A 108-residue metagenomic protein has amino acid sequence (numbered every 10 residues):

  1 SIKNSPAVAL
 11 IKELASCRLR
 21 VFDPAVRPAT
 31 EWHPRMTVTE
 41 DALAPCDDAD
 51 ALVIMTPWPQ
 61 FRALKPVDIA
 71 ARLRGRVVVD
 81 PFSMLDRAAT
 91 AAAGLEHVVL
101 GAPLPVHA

Functional and structural regions predicted by a protein language model:
S1-A108: Structural/interface elements that position substrates and couple domains in central-metabolism enzymes
